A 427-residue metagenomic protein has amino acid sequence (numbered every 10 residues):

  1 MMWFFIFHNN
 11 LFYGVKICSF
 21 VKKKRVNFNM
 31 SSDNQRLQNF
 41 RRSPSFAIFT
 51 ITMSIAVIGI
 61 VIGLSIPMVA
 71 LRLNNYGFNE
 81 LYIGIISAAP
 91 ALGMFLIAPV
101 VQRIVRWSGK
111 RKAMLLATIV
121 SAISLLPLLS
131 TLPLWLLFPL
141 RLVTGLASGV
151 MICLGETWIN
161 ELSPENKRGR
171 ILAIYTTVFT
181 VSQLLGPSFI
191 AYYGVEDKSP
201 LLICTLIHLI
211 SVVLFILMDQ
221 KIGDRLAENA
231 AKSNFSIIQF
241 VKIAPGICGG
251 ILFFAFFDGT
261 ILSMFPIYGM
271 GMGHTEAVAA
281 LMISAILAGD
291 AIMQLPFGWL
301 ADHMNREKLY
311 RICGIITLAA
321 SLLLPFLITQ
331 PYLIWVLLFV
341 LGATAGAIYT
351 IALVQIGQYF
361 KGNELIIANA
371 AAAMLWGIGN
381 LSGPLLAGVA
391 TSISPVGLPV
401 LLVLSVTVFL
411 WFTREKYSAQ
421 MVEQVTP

Functional and structural regions predicted by a protein language model:
R42-A91, G246, D258-Y268, A279: Helix-loop boundary and gating motifs at the non-cytosolic
I97-G109, G194, M293-N305, T391: Helix-to-loop junctions at the C-terminal end of transmembrane segments in multipass secondary transporters
K112-L126, K308-L322: Structural signature of the two symmetry-related core transmembrane helices
W135-V143, Y332-V340: Paired small-residue
L142-T177: Cytoplasmic helix-loop-helix junction between adjacent transmembrane helices in 12-TM secondary transporters
V150-S163, G346-F360: Intracellular juxtamembrane helix-capping segments at the cytosolic ends of symmetry-related transmembrane helices
T205-A227, F409-K416: C-terminal membrane-cytosol helix-exit motif in multi-pass small-molecule transporters
N363-T391: A late C-terminal transmembrane helix in Major Facilitator Superfamily
